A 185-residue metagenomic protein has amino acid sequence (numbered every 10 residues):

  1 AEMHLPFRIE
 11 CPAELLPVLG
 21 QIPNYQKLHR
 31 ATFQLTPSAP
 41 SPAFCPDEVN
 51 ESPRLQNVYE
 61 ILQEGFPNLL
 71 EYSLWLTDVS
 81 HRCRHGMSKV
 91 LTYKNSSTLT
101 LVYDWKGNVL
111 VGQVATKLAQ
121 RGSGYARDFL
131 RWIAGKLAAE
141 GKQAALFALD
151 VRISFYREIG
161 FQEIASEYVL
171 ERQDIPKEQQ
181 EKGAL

Functional and structural regions predicted by a protein language model:
A1, Q113-T116, G122-A139, A148 (+1 more regions): Conserved acetyl-CoA-binding loop-helix of GNAT-fold acetyltransferases
A1-P46, E167-I175: Acyl-donor-binding surface of acyltransferase catalytic domains
M3-A13, L137-L149: Conserved GNAT acetyl-CoA-binding A-motif
L19-Q21, F155-R157, F161: Conserved active-site tyrosine of GNAT-family acetyltransferases
H29-L74, Q179-L185: Short amphipathic alpha-helix that is part of the acyltransferase structural core
L69-A115: A conserved beta-strand-loop-helix scaffold within acyl/acetyltransferase catalytic domains
R152: Helix-turn-helix
E163-A165: A secondary-structure capping/hinge motif
